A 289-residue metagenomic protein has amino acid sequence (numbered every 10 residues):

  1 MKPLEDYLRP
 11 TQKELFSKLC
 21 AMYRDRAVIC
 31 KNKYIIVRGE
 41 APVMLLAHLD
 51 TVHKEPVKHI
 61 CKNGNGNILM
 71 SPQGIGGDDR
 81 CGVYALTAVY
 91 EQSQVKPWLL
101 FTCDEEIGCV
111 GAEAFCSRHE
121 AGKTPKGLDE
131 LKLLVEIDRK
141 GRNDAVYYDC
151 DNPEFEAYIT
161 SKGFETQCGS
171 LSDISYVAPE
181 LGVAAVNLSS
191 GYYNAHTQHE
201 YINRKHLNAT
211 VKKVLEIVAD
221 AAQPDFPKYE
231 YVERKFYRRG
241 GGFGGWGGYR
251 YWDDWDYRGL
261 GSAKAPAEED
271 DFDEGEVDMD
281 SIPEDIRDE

Functional and structural regions predicted by a protein language model:
M1-L8, R258-A267, F272: N-terminal hydrophobic or amphipathic helices/low-complexity stretches enriched in small/hydrophobic/Pro/Gly
K2-A41: A non-catalytic alpha/beta surface segment that caps or lines the substrate-entry region of metallo-dependent hydrolase
P10, E14, R80-Y84, V110 (+3 more regions): Conserved active-site and cofactor/substrate-binding residues in soluble primary-metabolism enzymes
Y23-C30, K62-G64, K162-T166: Short secondary-structure junctions
I29, V37-W98: Active-site metal-coordination/substrate-binding segment of hydrolases, especially metallo-dependent peptidases
V43, E165-T210: Zn-dependent metallopeptidase/amidohydrolase metal-coordination segment
V52, Q73-C168, W246, W252: Acidic/histidine-rich catalytic neighborhood of metal-dependent amide-processing enzymes
E91, N194-A265, D288: His/Asp/Glu-rich mid-to-C-terminal helical/loop segments that flank catalytic regions of hydrolases
